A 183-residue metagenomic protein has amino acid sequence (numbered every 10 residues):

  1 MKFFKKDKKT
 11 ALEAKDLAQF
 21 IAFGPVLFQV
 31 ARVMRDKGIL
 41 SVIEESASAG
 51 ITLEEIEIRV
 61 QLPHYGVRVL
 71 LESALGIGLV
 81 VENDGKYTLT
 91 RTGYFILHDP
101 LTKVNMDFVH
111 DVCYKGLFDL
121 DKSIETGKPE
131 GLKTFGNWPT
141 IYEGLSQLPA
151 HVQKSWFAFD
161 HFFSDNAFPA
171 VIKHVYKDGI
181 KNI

Functional and structural regions predicted by a protein language model:
F4-K8, K15-S48, I58-Q61, R68-K181: Conserved Class I S-adenosyl-L-methionine-dependent methyltransferase catalytic core
E54: Residues within the helices of the helix-turn-helix
